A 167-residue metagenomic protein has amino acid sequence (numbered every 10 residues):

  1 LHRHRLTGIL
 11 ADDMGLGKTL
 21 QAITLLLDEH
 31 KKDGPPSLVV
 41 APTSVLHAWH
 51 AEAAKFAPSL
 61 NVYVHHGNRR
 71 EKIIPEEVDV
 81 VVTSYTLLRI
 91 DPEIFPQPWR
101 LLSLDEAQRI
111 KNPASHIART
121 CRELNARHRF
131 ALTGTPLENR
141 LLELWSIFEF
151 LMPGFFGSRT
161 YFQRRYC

Functional and structural regions predicted by a protein language model:
L1-C167: ASCE P-loop NTPase motor core, strongest for the SF2 helicase catalytic module
